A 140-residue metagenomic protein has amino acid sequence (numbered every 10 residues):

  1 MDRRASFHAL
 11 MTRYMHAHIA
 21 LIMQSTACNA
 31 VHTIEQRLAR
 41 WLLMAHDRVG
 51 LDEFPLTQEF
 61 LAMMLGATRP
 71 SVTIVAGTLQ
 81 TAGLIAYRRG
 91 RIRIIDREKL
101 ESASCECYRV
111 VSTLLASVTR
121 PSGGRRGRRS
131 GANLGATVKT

Functional and structural regions predicted by a protein language model:
M1-D2, Q24, L134, T140: Positively charged, aromatic-accented nucleic-acid-binding surfaces
D2-A67: Polybasic "coupling" helices that flank or enter modular domains
M44-T140: Phosphate-/nucleic-acid-contacting segments
